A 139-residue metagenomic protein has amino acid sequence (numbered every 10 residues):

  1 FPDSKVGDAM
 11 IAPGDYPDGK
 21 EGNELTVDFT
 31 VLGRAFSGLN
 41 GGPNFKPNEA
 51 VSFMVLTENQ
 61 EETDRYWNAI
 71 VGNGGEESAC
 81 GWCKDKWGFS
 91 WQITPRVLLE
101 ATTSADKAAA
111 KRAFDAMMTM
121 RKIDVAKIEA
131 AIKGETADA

Functional and structural regions predicted by a protein language model:
F1-G33: Core segments of cupin and vicinal oxygen chelate
K5-V6, S78, V125, T136: Secondary-structure boundary/capping signal
D15, V31-A35, K46-S104, T119-K122 (+1 more regions): Vicinal oxygen chelate
G19-L25, F45-P47, A109: A generic structural micro-feature
L25, A35-S37, G41-G42: Conserved, structured core segments of small domains
A105-A139: C-terminal cap/linker of serine protease catalytic domains
